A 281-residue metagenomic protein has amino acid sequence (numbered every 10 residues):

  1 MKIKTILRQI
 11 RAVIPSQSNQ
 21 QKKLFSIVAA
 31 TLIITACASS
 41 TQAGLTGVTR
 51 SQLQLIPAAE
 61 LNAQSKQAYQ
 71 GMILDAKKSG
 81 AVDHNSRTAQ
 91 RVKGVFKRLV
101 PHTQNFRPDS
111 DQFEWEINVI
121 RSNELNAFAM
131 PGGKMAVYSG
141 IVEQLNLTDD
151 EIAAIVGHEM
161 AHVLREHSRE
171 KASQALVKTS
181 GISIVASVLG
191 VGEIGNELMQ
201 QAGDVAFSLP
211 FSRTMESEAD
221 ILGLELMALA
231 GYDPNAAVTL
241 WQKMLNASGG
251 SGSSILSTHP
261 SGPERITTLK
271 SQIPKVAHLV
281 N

Functional and structural regions predicted by a protein language model:
K2-I27, T31-N281: A Zn2+-metalloprotease active-site environment signal
